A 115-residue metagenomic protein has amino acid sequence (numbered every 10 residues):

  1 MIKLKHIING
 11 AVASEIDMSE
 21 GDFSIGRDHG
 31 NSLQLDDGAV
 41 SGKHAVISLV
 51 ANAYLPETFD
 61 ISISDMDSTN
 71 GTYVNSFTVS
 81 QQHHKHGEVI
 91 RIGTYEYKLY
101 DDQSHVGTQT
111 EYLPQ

Functional and structural regions predicted by a protein language model:
M1-I7, A11, E20, L55-F59 (+1 more regions): Regulatory inter-domain linker segments that are low-complexity and enriched for serine/threonine/proline
S14-I16: Short, exposed beta-strand/loop patches in secreted or surface proteins that constitute
M18-I92: Forkhead-associated
